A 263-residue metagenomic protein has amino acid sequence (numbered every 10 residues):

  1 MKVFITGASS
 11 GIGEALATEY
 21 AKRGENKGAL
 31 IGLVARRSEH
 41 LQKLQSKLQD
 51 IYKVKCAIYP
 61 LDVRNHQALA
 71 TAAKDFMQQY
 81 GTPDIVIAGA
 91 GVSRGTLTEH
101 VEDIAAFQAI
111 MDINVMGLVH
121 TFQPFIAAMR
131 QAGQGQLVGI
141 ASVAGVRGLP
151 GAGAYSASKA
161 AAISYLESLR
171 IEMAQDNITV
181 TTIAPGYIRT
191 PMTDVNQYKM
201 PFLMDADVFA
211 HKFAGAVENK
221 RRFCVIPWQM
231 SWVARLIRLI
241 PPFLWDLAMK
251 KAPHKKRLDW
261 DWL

Functional and structural regions predicted by a protein language model:
S9-S10: Conserved glycine-rich cofactor-binding loop
E25-K43: Conserved glycine-rich Rossmann-like NAD(P)H-binding loop of the short-chain dehydrogenase/reductase
S38, P60-T71, I104: The beta1-alpha1 cofactor-binding region of Rossmann-like NAD(H)/NADP(H)-dependent oxidoreductases
S93-Q108, G151: Conserved mid-core segment of classical short-chain dehydrogenase/reductases
F122, S158: Active-site helix of classical SDR
S142: Residue(s) in the substrate-gating loop at a strand-loop-helix junction that position the organic substrate next
T182, Y198-A234: C-terminal helical subdomain
